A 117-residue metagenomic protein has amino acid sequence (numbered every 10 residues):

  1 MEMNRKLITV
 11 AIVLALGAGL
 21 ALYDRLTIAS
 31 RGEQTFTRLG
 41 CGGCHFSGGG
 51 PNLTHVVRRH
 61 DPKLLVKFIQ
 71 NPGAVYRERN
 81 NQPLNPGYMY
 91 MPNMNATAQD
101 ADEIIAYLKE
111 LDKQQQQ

Functional and structural regions predicted by a protein language model:
M1-N4: Short, Lys/Arg-rich N-terminal segment immediately upstream of the first membrane anchor
K6-L14, G19-L22, L64, Y90-Q117: C-terminal capping alpha-helices of c-type cytochrome domains
A15-T37: Electrostatic cytochrome c docking/interface patches
A29-G42, T54, R58-K63, A98: Sequence context surrounding c-type heme c attachment/ligation sites in exported
L39-G48, L65, I104-L108: The canonical Cys-X-X-Cys-His
G49-V57, P72-E103, L108-L111: Axial heme c-ligation environment in periplasmic c-type cytochrome domains
D61-G73: Short microdomains enriched in Cys/His and/or Lys/Arg
